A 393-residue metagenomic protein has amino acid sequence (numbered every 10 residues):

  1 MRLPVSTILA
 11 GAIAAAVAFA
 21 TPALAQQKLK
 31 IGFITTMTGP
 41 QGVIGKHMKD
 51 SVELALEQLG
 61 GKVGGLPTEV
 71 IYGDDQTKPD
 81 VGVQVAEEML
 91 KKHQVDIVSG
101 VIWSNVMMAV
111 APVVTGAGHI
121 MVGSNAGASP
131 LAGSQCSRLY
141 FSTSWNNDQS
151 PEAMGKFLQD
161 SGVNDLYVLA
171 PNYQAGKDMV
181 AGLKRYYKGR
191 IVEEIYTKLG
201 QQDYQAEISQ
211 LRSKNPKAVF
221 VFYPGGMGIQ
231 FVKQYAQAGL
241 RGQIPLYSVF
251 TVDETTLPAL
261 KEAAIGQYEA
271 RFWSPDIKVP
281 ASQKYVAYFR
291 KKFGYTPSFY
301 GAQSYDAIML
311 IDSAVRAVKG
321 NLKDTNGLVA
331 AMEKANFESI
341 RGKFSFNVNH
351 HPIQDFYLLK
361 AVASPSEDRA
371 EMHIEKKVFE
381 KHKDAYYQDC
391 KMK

Functional and structural regions predicted by a protein language model:
F19-A25: Sec/Tat signal peptide C-region and signal peptidase I cleavage site
K28, V43-M48, Q58, K62-G133 (+3 more regions): Beta-alpha junction/loop-to-helix N-cap segments that form part of ligand/metal-binding clefts
L29, E333-K393: Solvent-exposed, acidic/polar segments of extracytosolic/periplasmic ligand-binding ectodomains
G32-S51, G73-D80, I102-W103, L169-K177 (+3 more regions): Extracytoplasmic "Venus flytrap"
D75, V122, S129-L131, L199-G200 (+2 more regions): Venus flytrap/periplasmic-binding-protein-like
Q84, S129-A132, S137-A238, W273-K284: Extracellular/periplasmic Venus flytrap/periplasmic-binding protein
M89, H93-I102, V122-S124, D165-A170 (+4 more regions): Periplasmic-binding protein-like
V232-Y305, R316-L322, P365, E371-K393: Extracellular/periplasmic periplasmic-binding protein-like sensory domains
